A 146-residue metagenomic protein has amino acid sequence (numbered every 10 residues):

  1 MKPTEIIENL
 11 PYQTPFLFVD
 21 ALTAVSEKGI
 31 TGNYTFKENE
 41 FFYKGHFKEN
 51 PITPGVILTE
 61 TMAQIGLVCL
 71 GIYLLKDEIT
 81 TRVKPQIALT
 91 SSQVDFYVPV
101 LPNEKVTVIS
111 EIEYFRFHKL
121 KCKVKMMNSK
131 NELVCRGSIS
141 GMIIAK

Functional and structural regions predicted by a protein language model:
M1-Q13, I79: Short aromatic-glycine motifs in intrinsically disordered, low-complexity regions
I7, E49, D95-V98: Beta-strand-rich interaction surfaces with strong enrichment in secreted/lumenal proteins
P11, E27, P99-K146: HotDog/MaoC-like acyl-thioester-processing domains
T14-T53, I57-L58: Catalytic strand-loop segment that frames the active site of acyl-thioester-processing enzymes
V19, L89-S91, K121-C122, R136: Hydrophobic residues on conserved beta-strands that form the core of alpha/beta folds
I57-I65: Short amphipathic alpha-helical face segments that pack within enzyme cores and frequently flank/anchor catalytic
L67-I109, V134: Hydrophobic beta-strand-centered segment that forms part of the acyl-chain substrate-binding groove
